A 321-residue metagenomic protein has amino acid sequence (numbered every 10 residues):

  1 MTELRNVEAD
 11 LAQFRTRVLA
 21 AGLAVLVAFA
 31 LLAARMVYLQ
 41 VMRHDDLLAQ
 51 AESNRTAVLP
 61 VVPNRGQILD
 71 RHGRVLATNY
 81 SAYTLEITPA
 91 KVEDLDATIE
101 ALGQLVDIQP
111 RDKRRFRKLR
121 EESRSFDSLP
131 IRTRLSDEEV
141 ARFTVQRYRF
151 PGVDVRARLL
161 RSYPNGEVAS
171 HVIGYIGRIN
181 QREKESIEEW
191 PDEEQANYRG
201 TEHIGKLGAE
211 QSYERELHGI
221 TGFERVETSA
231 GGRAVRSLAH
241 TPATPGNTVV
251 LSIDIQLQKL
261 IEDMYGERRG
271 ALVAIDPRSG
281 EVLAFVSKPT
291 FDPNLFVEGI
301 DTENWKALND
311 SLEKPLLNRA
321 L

Functional and structural regions predicted by a protein language model:
M1-N304, S311-A320: Periplasmic/cell-envelope proteins involved in peptidoglycan metabolism and beta-lactam response
